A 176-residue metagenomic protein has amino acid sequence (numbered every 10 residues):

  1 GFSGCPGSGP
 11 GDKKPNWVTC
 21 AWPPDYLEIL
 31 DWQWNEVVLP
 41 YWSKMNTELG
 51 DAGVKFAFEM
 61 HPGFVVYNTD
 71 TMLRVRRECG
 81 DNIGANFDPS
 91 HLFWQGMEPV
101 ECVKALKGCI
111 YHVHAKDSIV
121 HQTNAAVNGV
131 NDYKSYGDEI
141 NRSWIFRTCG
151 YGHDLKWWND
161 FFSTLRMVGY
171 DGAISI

Functional and structural regions predicted by a protein language model:
G1-G84, N159: Active-site acidic/histidine proton-transfer and metal-coordination neighborhood in alpha/beta enzyme cores
S43-T47, D51, V65-I176: Histidine-acidic metal/acid-base catalytic patches
